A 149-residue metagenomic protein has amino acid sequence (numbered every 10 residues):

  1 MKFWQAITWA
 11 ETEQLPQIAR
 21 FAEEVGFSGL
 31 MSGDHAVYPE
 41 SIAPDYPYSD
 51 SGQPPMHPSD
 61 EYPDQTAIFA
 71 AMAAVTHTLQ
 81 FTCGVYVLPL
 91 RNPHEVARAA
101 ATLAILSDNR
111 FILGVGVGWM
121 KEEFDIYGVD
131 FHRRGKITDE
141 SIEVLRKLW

Functional and structural regions predicted by a protein language model:
M1-V75: N-terminal beta1-alpha1-beta2 module of alpha/beta enzyme domains
K2-E13, P89-W149: Flexible, glycine-rich active-site loops centered on histidine and acidic residues that chelate a metal or position
P16, H35, A43, V85 (+2 more regions): A generic "cationic amphipathic patch" detector
E23-E24, A70-T78, A100, A104-R110: Acidic (Asp/Glu)-rich catalytic clusters
F27, Y38, Y46-Y48, Y86 (+3 more regions): Aromatic side chains
L30, F81, F111-L113: Hydrophobic residues within beta-strands of alpha/beta enzymes
S51-P55, T82, Y127: A short, mixed-charge helix-start or loop-turn motif at secondary-structure junctions
F81-L90: Conserved strand-turn element in the central/C-terminal portion of the radical SAM core barrel that lines
